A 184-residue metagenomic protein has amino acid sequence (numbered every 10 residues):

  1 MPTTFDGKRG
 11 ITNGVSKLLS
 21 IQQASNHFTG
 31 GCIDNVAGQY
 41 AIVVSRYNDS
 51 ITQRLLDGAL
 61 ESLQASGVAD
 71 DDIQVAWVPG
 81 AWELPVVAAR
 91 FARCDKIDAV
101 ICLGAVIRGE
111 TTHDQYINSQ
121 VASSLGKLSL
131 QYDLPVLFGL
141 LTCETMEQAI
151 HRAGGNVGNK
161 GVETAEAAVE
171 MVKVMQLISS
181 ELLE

Functional and structural regions predicted by a protein language model:
M1-A37: Short N-terminal or domain-adjacent regulatory/targeting segments
P2-F5, I11-L18, D114-E184: C-terminal binding/interaction regions
H27-P79: Glycine-rich phosphate/diphosphate-binding loop of Rossmann-like nucleotide-binding domains
R46-Y47, V78, A105-V106, L141-T145: Short, ordered loop/turn segments at secondary-structure junctions
D49, E61-V68, A89-K96, G126 (+3 more regions): Generic secondary-structure signature for well-ordered alpha-helical cores
G58-L60, Q64-A65, D72-K96, T112-H113 (+2 more regions): Amphipathic alpha-helical hairpins
E83, V87-L125, S129, L183: Glycine-rich phosphate-binding loop
